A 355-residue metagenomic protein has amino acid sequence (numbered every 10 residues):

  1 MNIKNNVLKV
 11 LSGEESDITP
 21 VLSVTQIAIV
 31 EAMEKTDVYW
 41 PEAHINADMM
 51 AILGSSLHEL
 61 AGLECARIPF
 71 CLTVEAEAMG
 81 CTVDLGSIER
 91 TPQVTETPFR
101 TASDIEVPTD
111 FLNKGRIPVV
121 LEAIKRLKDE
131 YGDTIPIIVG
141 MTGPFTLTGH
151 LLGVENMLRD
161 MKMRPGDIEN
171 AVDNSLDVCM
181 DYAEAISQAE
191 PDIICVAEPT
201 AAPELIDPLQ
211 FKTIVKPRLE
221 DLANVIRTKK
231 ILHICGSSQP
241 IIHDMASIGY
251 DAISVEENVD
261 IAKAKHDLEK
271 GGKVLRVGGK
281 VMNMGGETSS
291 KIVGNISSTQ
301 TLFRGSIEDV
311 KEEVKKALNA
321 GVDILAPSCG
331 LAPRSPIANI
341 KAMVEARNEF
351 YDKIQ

Functional and structural regions predicted by a protein language model:
M1-E31, E64, E89-T91, F111-Q355: Active-site loop segments of alpha/beta catalytic cores
M33-G62: Active-site-flanking structural segment that lines cofactor/substrate pockets
E34-P41, M79-G86, A102-P108, L152-P165: Surface-exposed, active-site-proximal loop segments in enzymatic domains
W40-M50, I105-I117, L121, K125: Basic, amphipathic N-terminal segments that precede the first structured/catalytic domain
H44-I45, F70, C235: Active-site nucleophile and cofactor-binding loops and adjacent substrate-binding regions of central metabolic enzymes
P69-D110, R126, D133-T134: A contiguous, low-structure linker/loop signature
